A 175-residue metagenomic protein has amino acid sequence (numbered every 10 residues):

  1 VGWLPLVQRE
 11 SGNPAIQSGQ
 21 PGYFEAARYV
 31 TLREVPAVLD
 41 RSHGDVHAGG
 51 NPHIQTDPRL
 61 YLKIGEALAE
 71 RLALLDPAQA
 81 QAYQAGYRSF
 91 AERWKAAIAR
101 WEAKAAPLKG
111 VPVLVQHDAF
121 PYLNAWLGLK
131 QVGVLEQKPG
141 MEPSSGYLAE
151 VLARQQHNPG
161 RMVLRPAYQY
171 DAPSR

Functional and structural regions predicted by a protein language model:
V1-R175: Extracytoplasmic metal-acquisition and chelation regions
